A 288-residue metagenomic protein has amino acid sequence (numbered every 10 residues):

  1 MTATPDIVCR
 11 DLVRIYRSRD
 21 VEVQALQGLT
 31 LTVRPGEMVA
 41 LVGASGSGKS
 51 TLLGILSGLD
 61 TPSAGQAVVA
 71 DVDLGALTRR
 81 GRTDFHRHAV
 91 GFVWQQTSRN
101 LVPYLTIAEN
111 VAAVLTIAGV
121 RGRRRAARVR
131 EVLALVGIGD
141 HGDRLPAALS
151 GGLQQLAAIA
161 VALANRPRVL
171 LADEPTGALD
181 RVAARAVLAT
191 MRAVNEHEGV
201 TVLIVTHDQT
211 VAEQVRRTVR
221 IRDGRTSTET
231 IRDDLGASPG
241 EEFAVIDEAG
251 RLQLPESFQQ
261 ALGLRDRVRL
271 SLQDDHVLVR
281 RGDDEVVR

Functional and structural regions predicted by a protein language model:
D20-V21, L74-V90, G122: ABC ATPase NBD coupling module
G65-D73: Conserved ABC transporter NBD signature motif
V72-D73, A112, T116, R123-H141: Conserved ABC ATPase "signature" region
R87, R144, A164-N165: Conserved signature/switch motifs of ABC ATPase nucleotide-binding domains
P103-A113: Short coil-to-helix segment of the ABC ATPase nucleotide-binding domain corresponding to the Q-loop/switch region
I138, G142, A157, A162-L163: ABC ATPase C-loop
L145-L149, L153: Conserved ABC ATPase signature
L170-D173: Catalytic Walker B motif of ABC-type/P-loop ATPase nucleotide-binding domains
